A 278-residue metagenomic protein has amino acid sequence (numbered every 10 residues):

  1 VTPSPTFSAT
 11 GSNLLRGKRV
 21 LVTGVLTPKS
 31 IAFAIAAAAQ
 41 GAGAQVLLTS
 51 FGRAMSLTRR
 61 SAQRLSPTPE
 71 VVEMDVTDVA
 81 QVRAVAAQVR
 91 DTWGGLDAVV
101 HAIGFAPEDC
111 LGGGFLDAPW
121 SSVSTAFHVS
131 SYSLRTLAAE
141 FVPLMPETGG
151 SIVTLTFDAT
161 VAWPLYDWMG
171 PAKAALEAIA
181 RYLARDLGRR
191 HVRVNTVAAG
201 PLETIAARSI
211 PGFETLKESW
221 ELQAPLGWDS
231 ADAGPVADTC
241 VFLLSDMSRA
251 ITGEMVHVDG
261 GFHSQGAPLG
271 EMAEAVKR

Functional and structural regions predicted by a protein language model:
P5, Y132, T196, T215-I251 (+1 more regions): C-terminal helical subdomain
S12-L48: Canonical Rossmann dinucleotide-binding motif of NAD(H)/NADP(H)-dependent dehydrogenases/reductases, specifically
G24, P28-F33, G104-A139, P146-R189 (+3 more regions): Catalytic loop of short-chain dehydrogenase/reductase
Q40, G94, M145-E147, R185-R190 (+3 more regions): A short hydrophobic alpha-helix cap/turn motif
A44-R59: Conserved glycine-rich Rossmann-like NAD(P)H-binding loop of the short-chain dehydrogenase/reductase
S66, V72-R83, A87-T92, H101-S124 (+4 more regions): Conserved mid-core segment of classical short-chain dehydrogenase/reductases
V194, A198-S209, S264: Short, flexible catalytic-loop segment of classical short-chain dehydrogenase/reductase
T252-R278: Short C-terminal tail/terminal secondary-structure segment of NAD(P)H-dependent dehydrogenase/reductase domains
